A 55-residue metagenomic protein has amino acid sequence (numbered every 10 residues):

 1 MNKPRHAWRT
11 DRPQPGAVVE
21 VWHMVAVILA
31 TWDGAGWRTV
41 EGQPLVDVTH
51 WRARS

Functional and structural regions predicted by a protein language model:
M1-R5, R52-S55: Short intrinsically disordered terminal tails
N2-Q14, V19: Surface-exposed ligand/attachment interfaces on beta-rich extracellular proteins
W22-S55: Acidic, glycine/polar-enriched metal-coordinating patches/loops that mediate binding to polyanionic ligands
